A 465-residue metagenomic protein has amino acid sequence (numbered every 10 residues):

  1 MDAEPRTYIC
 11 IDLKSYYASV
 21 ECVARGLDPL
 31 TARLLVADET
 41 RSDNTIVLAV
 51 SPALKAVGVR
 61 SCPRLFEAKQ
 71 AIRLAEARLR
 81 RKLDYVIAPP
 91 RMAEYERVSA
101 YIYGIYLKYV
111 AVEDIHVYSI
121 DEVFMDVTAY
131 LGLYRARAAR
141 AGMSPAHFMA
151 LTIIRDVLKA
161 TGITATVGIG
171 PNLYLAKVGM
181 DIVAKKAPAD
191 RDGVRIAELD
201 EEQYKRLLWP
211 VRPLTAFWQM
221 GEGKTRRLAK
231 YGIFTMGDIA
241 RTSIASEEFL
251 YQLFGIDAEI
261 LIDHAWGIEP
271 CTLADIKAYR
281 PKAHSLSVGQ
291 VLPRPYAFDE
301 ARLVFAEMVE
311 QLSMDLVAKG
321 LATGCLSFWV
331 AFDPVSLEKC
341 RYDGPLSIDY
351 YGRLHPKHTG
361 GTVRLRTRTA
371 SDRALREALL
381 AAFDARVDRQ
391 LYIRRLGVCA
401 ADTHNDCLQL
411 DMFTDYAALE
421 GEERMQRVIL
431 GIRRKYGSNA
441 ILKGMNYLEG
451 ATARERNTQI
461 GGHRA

Functional and structural regions predicted by a protein language model:
M1-L131, D263-A265: Residues that scaffold, gate, or flank divalent-cation-dependent active/transport sites
C10, A216, E222, R226-Q390: DNA-contacting surface of Y-family translesion DNA polymerases
D12, G58, A68, D121 (+6 more regions): A residue-level signal for conserved active-site and pocket-lining positions in enzyme catalytic cores
V20, L354-A465: Acidic, metal-coordinating catalytic segment for phosphate/diphosphate chemistry, firing primarily on the Nudix
K82, V117-E122, G170-L173, L321-C325 (+1 more regions): Short Gly/Ser/Thr- and Asp/Glu-enriched loop/turn motifs at secondary-structure junctions
L107, V112-I115, V194-K230: Extended, structured, electrostatic nucleic-acid-contact surfaces
F124-I154, G232: Catalytic palm subdomain of template-directed nucleic-acid polymerases, centered on the conserved carboxylate motif
I153-T215: Long, highly charged, low-complexity intrinsically disordered interaction regions that mediate electrostatic DNA/RNA
